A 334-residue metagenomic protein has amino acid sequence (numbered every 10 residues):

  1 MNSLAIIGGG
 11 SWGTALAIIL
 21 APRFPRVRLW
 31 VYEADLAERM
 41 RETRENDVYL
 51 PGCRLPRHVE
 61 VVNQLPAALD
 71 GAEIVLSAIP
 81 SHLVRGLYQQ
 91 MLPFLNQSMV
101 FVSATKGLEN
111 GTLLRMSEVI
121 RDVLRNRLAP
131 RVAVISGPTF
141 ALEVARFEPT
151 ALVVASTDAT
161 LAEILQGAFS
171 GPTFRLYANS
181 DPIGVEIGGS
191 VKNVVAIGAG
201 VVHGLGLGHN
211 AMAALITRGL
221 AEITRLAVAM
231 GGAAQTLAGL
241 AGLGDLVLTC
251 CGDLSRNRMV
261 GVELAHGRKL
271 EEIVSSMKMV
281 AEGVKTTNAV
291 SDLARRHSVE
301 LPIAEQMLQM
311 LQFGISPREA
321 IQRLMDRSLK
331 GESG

Functional and structural regions predicted by a protein language model:
M1-C53, H58-N63, Q90: NAD(P)+-binding Rossmann beta1-loop-alpha1 motif at the extreme N-terminus of oxidoreductases
I7, S11, A15, D35 (+17 more regions): Conserved active-site and cofactor/substrate-binding residues in soluble primary-metabolism enzymes
L55-D70, I74-F147, L165: Rossmann-like NAD(P)(H) cofactor-binding subdomain of soluble oxidoreductases
L76, V144-R146, G198, A211 (+1 more regions): N-terminal loops that bind phosphate or other acidic moieties and the adjacent beta-alpha structural core
L83, F94, V119, V123-R131 (+2 more regions): Internal alpha-helical scaffold of NAD(P)-dependent oxidoreductase catalytic cores
A199-H203, V228-A238, L246-G334: NAD(P)-dependent Rossmann-like dehydrogenase/reductase catalytic/cofactor-binding core
